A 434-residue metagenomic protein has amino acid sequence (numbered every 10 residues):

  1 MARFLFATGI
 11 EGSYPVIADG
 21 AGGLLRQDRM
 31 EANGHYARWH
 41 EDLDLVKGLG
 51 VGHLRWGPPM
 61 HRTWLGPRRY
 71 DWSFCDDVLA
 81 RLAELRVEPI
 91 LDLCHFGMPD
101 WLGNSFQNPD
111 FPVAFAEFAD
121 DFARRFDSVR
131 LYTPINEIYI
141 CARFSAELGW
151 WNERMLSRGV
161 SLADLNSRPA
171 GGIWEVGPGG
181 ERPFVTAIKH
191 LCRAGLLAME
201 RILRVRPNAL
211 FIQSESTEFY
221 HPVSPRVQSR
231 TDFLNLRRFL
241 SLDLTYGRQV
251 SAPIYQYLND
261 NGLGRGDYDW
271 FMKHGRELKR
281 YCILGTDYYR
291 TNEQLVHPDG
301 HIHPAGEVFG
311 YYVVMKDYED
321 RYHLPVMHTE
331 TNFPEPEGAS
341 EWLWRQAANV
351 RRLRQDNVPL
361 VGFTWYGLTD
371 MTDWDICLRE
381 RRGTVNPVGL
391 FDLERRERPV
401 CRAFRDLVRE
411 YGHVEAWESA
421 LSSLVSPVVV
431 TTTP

Functional and structural regions predicted by a protein language model:
M1-R38, L43, K47-L49, W64-P434: Non-catalytic scaffold segments within catalytic domains of secreted glycoside hydrolases
